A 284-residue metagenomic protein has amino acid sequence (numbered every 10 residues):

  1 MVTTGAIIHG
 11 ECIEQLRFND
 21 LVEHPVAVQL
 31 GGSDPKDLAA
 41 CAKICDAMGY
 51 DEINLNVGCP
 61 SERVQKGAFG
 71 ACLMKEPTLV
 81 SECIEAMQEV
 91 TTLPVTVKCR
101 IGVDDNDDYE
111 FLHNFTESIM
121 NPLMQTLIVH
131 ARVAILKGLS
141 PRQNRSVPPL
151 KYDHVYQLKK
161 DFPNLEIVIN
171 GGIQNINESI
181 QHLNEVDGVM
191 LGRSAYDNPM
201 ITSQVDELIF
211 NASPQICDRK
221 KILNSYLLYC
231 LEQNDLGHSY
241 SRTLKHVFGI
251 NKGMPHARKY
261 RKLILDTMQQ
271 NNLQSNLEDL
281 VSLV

Functional and structural regions predicted by a protein language model:
M1-D51: Glycine-rich, positively charged N-terminal anion/phosphate-binding segment
M1-T3, G32, C59-S61, I101-D105 (+3 more regions): Active-site-proximal loop/turn and secondary-structure-junction residues that shape catalytic pockets, frequently
V2-I8, P35, V57-A71, V133-G138: Conserved radical SAM core fold
T4-V26, C59, G67, L93-V103 (+1 more regions): N-terminal small/glycine-rich loop or linker at the start of catalytic domains across soluble metabolic enzymes
Q29-G31, N56-G58, T96-R100, I128-H130 (+1 more regions): A cross-family glycoside hydrolase active-site/sugar-binding cleft signature
D51-S61, N121-A134, L191-A195: Non-cysteine beta-strand/loop elements that form the S-adenosyl-L-methionine
E62-L79, Y109-E110, G138-K151, A212-S213: Glycine-rich tight-turn/loop motif centered on a GG-T
T78, E82-E85, V90-T92, V103-D105 (+3 more regions): Alpha/beta catalytic cores of nucleotide-metabolism and tRNA/nucleoside-modifying enzymes
